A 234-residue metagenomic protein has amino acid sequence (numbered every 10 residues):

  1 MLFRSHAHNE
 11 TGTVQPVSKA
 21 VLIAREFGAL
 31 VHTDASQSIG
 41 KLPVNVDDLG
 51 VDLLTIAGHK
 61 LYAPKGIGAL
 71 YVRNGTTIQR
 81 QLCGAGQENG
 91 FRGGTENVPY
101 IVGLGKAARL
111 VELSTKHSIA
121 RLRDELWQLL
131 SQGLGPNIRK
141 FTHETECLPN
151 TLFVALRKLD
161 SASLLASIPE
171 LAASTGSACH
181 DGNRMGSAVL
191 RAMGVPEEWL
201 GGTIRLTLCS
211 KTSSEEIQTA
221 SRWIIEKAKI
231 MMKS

Functional and structural regions predicted by a protein language model:
F3-S234: Pyridoxal 5′-phosphate
